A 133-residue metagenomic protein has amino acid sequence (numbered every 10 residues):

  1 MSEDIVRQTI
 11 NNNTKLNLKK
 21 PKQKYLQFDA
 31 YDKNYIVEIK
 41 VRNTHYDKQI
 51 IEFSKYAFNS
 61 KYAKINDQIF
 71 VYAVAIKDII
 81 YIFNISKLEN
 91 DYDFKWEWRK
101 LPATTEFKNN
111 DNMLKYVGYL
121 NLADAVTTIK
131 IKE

Functional and structural regions predicted by a protein language model:
M1-K22: Acidic-basic catalytic patches of nuclease active cores, encompassing PD-(D/E)XK and other metal-cofactor nuclease
N13-L16, D32-Y35, N66-Q68: Short glycine/proline-enriched coil/turn segments at helix->beta-strand junctions
L18, V41-E89: Catalytic cores of nucleic-acid endonucleases
K22, Y31, A75-E133: Non-catalytic C-terminal interaction segments of nucleic acid-processing enzymes
L26: Beta-rich catalytic cores
A30-H45: Conserved catalytic cores of phosphodiester-cleaving nucleases, focusing on short active-site segments
